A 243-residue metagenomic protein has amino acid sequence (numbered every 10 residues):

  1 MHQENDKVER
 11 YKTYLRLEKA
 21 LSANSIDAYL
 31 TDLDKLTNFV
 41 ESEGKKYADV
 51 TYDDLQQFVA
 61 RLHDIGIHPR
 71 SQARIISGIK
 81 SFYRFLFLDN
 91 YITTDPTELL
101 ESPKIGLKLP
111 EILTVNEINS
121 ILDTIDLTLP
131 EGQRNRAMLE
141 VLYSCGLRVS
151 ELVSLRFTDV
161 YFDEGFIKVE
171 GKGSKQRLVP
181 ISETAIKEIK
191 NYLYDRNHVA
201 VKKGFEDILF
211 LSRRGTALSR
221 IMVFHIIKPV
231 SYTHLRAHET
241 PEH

Functional and structural regions predicted by a protein language model:
M1-R236: Conserved catalytic core of the tyrosine transesterase superfamily
A237-H243: A short, hydrophobic C-terminal helix/tail in secreted or cell-surface proteins
